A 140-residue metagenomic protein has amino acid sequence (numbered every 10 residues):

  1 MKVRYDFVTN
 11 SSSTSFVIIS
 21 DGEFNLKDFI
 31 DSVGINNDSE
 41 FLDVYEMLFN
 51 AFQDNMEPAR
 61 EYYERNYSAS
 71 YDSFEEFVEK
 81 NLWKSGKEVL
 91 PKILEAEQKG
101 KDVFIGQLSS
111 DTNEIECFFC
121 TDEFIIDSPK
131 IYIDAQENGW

Functional and structural regions predicted by a protein language model:
M1-F24: Short, extreme N-terminal segment that most often corresponds to the first beta-strand
T14-I18, D28-N37, Y63-E64, S73-K80: Charged, low-complexity surface segments at secondary-structure and domain boundaries
F24-F49: Charged, amphipathic alpha-helical linkers/stalks
F41-W140: Low-complexity intrinsically disordered segments
